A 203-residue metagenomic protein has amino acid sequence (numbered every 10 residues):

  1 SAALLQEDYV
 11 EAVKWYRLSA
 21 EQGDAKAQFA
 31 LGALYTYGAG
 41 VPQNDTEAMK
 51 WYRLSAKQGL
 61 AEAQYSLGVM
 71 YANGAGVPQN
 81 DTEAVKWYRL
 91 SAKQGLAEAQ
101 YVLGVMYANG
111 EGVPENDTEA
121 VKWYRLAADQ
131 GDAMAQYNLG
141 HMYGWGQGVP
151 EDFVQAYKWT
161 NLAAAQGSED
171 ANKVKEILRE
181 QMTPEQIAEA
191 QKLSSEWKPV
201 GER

Functional and structural regions predicted by a protein language model:
A2, S19, L34, S55 (+8 more regions): TPR/TPR-like alpha-solenoid repeats
A2-L5, A30-Y37, S66-N73, V102-N109 (+2 more regions): Hydrophobic face of amphipathic alpha-helices that form TPR/SEL1-like repeat modules and related alpha-solenoid
A3, D8, Y16, E21-D24 (+13 more regions): Short helix-capping/linker turns of helical repeat alpha-solenoids
G104, Q136, G140, E151-Q155 (+1 more regions): Predominantly extracellular beta-rich ligand-binding scaffolds that present long acidic/polar faces for carbohydrate
S168-R203: Terminal, low-structured helical/coil segments at or just beyond the last alpha-helical repeat
